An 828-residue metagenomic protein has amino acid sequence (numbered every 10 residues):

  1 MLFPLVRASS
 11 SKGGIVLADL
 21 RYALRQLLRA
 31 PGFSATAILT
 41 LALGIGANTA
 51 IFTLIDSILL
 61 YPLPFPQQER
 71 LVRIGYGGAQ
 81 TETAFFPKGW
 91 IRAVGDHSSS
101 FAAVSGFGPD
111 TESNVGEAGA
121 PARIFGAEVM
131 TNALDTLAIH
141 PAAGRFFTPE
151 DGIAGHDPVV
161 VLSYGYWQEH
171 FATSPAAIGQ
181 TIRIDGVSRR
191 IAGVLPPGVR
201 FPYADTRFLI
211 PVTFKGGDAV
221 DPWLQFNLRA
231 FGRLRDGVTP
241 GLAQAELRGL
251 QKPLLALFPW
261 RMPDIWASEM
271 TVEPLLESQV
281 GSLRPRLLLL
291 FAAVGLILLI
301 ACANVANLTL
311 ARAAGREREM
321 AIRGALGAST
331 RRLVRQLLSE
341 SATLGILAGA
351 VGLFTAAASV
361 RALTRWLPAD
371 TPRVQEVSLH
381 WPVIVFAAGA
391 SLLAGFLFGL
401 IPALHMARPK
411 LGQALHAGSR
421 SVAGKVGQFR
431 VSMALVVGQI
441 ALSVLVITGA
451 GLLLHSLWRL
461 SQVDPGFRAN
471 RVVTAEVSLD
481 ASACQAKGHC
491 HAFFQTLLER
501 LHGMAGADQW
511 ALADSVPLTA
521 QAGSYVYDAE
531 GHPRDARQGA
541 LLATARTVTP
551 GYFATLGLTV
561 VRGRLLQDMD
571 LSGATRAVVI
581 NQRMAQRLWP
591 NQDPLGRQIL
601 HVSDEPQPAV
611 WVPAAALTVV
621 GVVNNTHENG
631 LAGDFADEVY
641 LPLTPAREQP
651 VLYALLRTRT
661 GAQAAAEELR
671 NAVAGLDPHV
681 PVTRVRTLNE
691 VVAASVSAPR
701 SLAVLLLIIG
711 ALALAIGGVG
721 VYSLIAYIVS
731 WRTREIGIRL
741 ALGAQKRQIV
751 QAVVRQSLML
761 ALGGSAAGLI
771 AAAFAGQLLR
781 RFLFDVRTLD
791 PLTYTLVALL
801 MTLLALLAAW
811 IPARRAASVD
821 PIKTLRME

Functional and structural regions predicted by a protein language model:
M1-S9, E112, G126-P149, P158-L288 (+5 more regions): Mid-to-C-terminal secondary-structure elements that act as membrane-proximal/extracytoplasmic interface segments
L2-A35, F65-P66, G77, E112 (+13 more regions): Membrane-helix entry/capping segments
S11-S34, L275-V280, L308-R335, S339 (+2 more regions): Alpha-helical transmembrane segments of integral membrane proteins
P31-I58, P62, I300-A303, G345-G349 (+3 more regions): Short, strongly hydrophobic transmembrane alpha-helices
L43-R70, L310, S359-A369, L442-R471 (+3 more regions): Alpha-helical transmembrane segments
I51-T53, A306, S341-A414, L452-H455 (+1 more regions): Small-residue-rich transmembrane alpha-helices
L63-E112, Q225-F231, E273, L460 (+1 more regions): Membrane-proximal extracellular/periplasmic loop immediately following the first transmembrane helix
A301-G345, A423, V719-A761, S765 (+2 more regions): Interfacial "coupling" helices/loops that link adjacent transmembrane helices in transporter permeases
